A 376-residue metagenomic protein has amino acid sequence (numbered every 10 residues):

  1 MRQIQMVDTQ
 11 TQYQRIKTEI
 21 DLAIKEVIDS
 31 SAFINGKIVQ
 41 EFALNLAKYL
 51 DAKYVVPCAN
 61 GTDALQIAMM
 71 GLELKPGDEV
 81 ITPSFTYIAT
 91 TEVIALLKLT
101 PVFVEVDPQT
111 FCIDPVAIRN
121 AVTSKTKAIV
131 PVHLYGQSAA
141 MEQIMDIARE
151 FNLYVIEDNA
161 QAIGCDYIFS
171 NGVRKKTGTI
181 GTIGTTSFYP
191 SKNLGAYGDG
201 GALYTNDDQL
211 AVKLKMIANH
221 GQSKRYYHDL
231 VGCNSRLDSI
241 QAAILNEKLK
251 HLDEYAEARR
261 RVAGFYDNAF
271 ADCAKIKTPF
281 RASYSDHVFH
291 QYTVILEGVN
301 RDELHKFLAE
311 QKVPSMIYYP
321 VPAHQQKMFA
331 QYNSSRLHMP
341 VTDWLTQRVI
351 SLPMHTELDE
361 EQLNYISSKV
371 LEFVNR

Functional and structural regions predicted by a protein language model:
M1-A32, K37: N-terminal "arm"/small-domain region of PLP-dependent enzymes with the aminotransferase-like
Q10, L22, V39-N45, Y49-V55 (+5 more regions): PLP-dependent aminotransferase class I/II
S31-E79, V93-L97, F103-E105, S170: Phosphate-binding glycine-rich loop
V56, I81, V102, V155-I156 (+3 more regions): Structural detector of well-ordered beta-strand residues that form the stable sheet scaffold of enzyme domains
M70-D166: PLP-dependent aminotransferase-like
V93-I94, I147, K176, N193 (+1 more regions): Hydrophobic/aromatic ligand-binding patch that stacks against planar heteroaromatic rings of cofactors or nucleotides
C112-R119, S170-I183, L363-Y365, V370-V374: A short alpha/beta connector and helix-capping loop motif
E157-G195, R225-D229: Conserved active-site segment immediately N-terminal to the catalytic lysine that forms the internal aldimine
